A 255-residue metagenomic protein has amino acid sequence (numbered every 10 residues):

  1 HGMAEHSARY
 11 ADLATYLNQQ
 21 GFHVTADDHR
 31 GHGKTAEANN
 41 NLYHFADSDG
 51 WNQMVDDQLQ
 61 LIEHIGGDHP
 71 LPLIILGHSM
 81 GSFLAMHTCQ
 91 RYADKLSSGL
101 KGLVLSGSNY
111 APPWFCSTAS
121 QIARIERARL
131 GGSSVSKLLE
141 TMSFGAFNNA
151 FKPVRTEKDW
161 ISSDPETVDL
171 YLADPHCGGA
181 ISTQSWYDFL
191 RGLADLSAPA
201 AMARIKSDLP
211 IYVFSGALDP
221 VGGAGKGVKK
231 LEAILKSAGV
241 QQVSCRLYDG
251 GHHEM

Functional and structural regions predicted by a protein language model:
G2-E5, S79-M80, A217-L218: Active-site glycine-rich loops that stabilize anionic/oxyanionic intermediates across multiple enzyme folds
R9-N40: Conserved alpha/beta-hydrolase
Q53-P72: Conserved acidic catalytic loop of the alpha/beta-hydrolase fold
G77-G81, A85: Gly/Ala-rich beta-loop-alpha elbow adjacent to hydrolase catalytic centers
A85-H176: Alpha/beta-hydrolase-fold enzymes
V213-S215: Short beta-strand/loop motif that positions the catalytic acidic residue of the alpha/beta-hydrolase fold
P220-K230: Conserved alpha/beta-hydrolase "acid-adjacent" motif
V221-G222, G251-M255: Catalytic histidine-centered segment of alpha/beta-hydrolase-like enzymes
